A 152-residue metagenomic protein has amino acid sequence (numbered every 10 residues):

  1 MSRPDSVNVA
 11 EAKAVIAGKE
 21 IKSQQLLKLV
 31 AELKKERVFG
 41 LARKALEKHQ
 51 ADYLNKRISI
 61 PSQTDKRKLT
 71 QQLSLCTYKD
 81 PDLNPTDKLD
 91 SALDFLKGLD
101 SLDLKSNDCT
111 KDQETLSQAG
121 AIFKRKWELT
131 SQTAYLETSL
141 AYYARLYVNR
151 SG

Functional and structural regions predicted by a protein language model:
S2-P4: Short Lys/Arg-enriched alpha/beta "domain-start" segment
S6-E47, K56-L83, D108-L129, S151-G152: Amphipathic alpha-helical repeat scaffolds of TPR domains
S6-K13, L41-D52, T86-D103, T133-R145: Alpha-helical repeat scaffolds
Y78, L96-T110, L146-R150: Generic detector of contiguous secondary-structure segments
